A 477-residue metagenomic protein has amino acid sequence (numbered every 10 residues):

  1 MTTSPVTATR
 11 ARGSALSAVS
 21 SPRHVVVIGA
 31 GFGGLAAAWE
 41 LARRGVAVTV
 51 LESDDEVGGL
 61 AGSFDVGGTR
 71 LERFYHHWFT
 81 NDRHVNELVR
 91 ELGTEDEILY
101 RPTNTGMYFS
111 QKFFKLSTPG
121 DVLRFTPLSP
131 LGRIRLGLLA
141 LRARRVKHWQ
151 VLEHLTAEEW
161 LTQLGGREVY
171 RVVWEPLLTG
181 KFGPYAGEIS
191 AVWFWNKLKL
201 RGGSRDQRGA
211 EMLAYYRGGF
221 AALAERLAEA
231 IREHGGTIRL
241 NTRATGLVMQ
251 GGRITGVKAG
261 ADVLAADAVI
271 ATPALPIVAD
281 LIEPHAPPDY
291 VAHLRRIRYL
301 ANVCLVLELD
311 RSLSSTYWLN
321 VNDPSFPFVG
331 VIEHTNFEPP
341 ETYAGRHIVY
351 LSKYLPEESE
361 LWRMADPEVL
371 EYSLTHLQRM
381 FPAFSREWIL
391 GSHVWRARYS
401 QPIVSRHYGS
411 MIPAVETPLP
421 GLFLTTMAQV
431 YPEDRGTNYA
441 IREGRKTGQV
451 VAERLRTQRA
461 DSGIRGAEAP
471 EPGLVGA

Functional and structural regions predicted by a protein language model:
M1-V25, R43-R44, G466-E468, P472-G476: Extreme N-terminal leader/targeting segments of oxidoreductases
T3-S4, V331-A477: Conserved flavin/dinucleotide-binding core of flavoenzymes
R23-V50: N-terminal Rossmann-like FAD-binding beta1-loop-alpha1 element of flavoenzymes
G33, E56, P276: Conserved Rossmann-like nucleotide-cofactor binding loop
A42-V66: Glycine-rich FAD pyrophosphate-binding loop
R44, T242-V349, Y354-R363, P367 (+3 more regions): Mid-domain catalytic core of redox enzymes that form a hydrophobic substrate pocket/lid adjacent to a catalytic redox
G67-Q150: Dinucleotide-binding Rossmann-like beta1-alpha1 core, especially the glycine-rich loop that anchors the ADP
L128, G137-L247, T272: Active-site/ligand-binding neighborhood in enzyme catalytic cores
